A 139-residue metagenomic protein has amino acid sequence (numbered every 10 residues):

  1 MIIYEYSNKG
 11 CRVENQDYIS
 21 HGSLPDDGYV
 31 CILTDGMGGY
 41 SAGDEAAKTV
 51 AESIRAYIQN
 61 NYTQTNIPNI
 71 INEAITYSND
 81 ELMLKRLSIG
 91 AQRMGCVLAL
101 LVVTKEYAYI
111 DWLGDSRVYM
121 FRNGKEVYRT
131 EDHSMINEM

Functional and structural regions predicted by a protein language model:
M1-M139: PP2C/PPM-type serine/threonine phosphatase catalytic domain
